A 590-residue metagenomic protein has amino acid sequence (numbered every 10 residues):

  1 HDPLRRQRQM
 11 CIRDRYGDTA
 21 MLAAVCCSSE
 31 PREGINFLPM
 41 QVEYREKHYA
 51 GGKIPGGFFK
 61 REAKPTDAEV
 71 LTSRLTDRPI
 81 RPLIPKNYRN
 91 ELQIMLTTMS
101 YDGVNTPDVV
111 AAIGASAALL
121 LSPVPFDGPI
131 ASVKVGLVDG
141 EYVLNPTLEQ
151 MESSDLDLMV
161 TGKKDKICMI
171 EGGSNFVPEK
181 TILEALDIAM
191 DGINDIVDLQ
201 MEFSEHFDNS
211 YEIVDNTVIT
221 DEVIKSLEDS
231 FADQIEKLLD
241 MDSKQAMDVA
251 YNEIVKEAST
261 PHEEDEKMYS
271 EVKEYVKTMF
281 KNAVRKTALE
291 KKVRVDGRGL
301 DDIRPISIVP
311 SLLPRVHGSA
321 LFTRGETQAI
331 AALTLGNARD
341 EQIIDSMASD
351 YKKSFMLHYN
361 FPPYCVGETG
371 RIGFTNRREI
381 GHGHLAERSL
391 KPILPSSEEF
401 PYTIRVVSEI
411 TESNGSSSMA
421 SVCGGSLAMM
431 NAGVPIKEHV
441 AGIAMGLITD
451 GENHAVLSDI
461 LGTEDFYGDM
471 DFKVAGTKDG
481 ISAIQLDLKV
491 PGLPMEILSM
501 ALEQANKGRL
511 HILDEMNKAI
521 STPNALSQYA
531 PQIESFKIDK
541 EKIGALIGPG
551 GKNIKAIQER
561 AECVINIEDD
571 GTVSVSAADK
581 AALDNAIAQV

Functional and structural regions predicted by a protein language model:
H1-I12: Single conserved hydrophobic/aromatic residue that forms the stacking wall/gate of nucleotide- or nucleobase-binding
R15, N105-P123, P310-L333, N414-V434 (+1 more regions): Conserved phosphate/anionic-ligand binding catalytic regions in large, soluble enzymes, centered on
Y16-Q93, T98-N105, K164, E171 (+5 more regions): Glycine-rich, flexible beta-strand/loop modules in the N-terminal catalytic cores of phosphate-handling
A20, F37, V42, A63-I84 (+9 more regions): Alpha/propeptide regions of enzymes that mature by internal proteolysis
K86-L92, D127-P129, I196-V214, A246 (+7 more regions): Flexible, glycine/charged-enriched surface loops at secondary-structure junctions
P123-L239, M429-T522: Mobile "lid/hinge" segments at catalytic clefts and subdomain interfaces of large enzymes
T220-L313, L546-P549, A556, R560-C563 (+1 more regions): Noncatalytic alpha-helical scaffolds and linker/capping helices
T369-T375, E379-V590: Conserved structured catalytic cores and adjacent interaction surfaces of nucleotide-binding/hydrolyzing enzymes
